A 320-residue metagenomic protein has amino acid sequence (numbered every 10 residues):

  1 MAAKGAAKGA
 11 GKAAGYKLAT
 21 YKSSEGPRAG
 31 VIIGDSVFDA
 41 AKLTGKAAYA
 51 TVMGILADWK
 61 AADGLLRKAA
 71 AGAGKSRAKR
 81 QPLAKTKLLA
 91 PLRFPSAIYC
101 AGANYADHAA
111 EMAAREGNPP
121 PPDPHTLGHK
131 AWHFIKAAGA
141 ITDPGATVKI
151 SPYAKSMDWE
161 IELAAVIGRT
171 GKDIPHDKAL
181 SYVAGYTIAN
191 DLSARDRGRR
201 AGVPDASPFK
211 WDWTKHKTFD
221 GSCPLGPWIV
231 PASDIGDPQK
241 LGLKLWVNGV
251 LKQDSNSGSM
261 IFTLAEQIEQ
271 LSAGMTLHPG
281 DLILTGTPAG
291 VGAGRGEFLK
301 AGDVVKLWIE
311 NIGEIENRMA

Functional and structural regions predicted by a protein language model:
A2-A131, K244, V304-W308: N-terminal non-catalytic cap/leader segment that marks the start of a structured domain
A19, L88-A90, P121-P124, V148-M157 (+4 more regions): A generic local secondary-structure boundary/capping motif
E25, L65, L83-K87, H108 (+1 more regions): Catalytic-pocket segment enriched in acidic/His residues
R93, C100, E160, H278 (+1 more regions): Residue-level recognition of short, solvent-exposed, well-ordered loop/turn junctions that link secondary-structure
R115, W132-S151, K172, G221-V230 (+1 more regions): Short catalytic-site patches enriched in acidic/histidine residues that coordinate or position cofactors/metals
P119, T126-H129, I135-K136, K178-S207 (+2 more regions): Flexible glycine-rich active-site/ligand-binding loops centered on an Asp-His dyad
K136-R195: Non-heme Fe(II) oxygenase catalytic core, chiefly the N-lobe of the double-stranded beta-helix
